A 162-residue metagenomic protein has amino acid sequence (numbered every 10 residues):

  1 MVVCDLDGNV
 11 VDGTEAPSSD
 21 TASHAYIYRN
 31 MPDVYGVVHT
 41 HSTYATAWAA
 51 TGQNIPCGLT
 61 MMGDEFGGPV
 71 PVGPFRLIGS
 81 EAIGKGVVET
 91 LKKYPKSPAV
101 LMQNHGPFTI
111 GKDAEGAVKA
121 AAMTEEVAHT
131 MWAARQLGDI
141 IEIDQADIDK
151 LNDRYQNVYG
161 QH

Functional and structural regions predicted by a protein language model:
M1-H162: Glycine-rich flexible loops
